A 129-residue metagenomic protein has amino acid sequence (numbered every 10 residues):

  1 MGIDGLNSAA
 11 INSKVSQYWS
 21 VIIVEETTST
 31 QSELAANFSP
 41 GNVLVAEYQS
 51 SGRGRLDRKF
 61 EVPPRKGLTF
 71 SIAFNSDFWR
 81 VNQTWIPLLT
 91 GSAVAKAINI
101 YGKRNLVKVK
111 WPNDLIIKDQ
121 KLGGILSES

Functional and structural regions predicted by a protein language model:
M1-G102, G123: N-terminal lobe of the biotin/lipoate ligase/transferase fold
A93-S129: Acidic (Asp/Glu) carboxylate-rich active-site/surface patches
